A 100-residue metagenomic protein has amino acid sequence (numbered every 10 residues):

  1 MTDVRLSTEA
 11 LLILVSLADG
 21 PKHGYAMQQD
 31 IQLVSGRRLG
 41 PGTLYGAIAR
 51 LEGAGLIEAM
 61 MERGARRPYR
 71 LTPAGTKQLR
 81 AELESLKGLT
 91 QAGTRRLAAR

Functional and structural regions predicted by a protein language model:
T2-T43, R63: N-terminal helix-turn-helix DNA-binding core of bacterial DNA-binding proteins
S16-D19, M60, Q78, E82-S85: Histidine kinase transmitter module recognition
D19-H23, R50, G75: Short, charged/polar surface micro-motifs in flexible loops or helix N-caps
Y45-E52: Short, hydrophobic-biased segments on the C-terminal half of alpha helices that form "recognition helices"
E52-R63, R70: Beta-hairpin "wing" of winged helix-turn-helix
G64-L83: Basic, amphipathic "hinge/linker" alpha-helix immediately C-terminal to the N-terminal HTH DNA-binding motif
R80-R100: Amphipathic alpha-helical dimerization/coiled-coil segments that flank or bridge DNA-binding/regulatory modules
